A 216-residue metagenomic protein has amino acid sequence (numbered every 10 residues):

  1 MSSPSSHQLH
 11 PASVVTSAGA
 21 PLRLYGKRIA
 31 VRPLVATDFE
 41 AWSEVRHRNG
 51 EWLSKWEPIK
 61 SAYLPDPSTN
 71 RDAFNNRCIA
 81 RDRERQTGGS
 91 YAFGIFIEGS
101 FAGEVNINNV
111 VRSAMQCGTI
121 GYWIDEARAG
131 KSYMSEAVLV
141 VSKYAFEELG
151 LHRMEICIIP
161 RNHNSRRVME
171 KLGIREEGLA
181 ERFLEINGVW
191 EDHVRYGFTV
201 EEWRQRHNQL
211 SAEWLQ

Functional and structural regions predicted by a protein language model:
M1-A127, W190-Q216: GNAT-family acyltransferases
A36, P160-N162: A short coil/beta-turn micro-motif at the C-terminal edge of the histidine kinase catalytic ATP-binding domain
V105, V110, M134-V138, S142-Y144 (+2 more regions): Short, contiguous, well-ordered secondary-structure segments
Y122-I124, G130-E147, H163-K171: Conserved acetyl-CoA-binding loop-helix of GNAT-fold acetyltransferases
E147-C157: Conserved GNAT acetyl-CoA-binding A-motif
C157, R175-D192: Conserved catalytic-core motifs of GNAT/GCN5-like acyltransferases
